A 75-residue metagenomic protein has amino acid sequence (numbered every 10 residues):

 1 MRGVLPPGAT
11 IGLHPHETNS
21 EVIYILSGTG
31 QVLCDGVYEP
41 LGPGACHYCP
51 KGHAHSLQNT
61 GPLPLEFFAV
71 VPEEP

Functional and structural regions predicted by a protein language model:
M1, L26-S27, G42-P43: A cytosolic small-molecule/anion-sensing beta-strand core signal
M1-L13, N19, V70-P75: A short glycine-rich, His/Asp/Glu-containing loop-to-beta-strand
R2, V22, V37-P40: Short, surface-exposed secondary-structure edge patches
P7, T18, V37, H53 (+1 more regions): A generic "binding-loop/recognition-motif" signal
T10-G12, Q31, H47, K51-S56: Histidine-centered metal-chelating micro-motifs
T18-G30: Glycine- and acidic-residue-biased ligand/ion/polar-headgroup-sensing regions
G36-K51: Short acidic-glycine-tyrosine-enriched beta hairpin
K51-P75: Ligand-binding loop in jelly-roll beta-barrel domains
